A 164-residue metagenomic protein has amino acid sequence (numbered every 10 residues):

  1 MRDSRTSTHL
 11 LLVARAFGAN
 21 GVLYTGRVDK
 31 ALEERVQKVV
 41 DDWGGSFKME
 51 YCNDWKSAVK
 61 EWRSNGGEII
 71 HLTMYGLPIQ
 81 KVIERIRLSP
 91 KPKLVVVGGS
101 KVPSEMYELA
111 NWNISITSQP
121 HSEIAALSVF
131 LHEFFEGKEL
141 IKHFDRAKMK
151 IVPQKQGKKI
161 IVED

Functional and structural regions predicted by a protein language model:
M1-M74, F135-L140: RNA substrate-binding interface of SAM-dependent RNA methyltransferases
R2, V28, V102, Q119-S122: Glycine-/small-residue-rich active-site loops that bind phosphorylated ligands and cofactors
L10-V13, V39-D41, I86-L88, N111-W112 (+1 more regions): Short, solvent-exposed amphipathic alpha-helical segments in soluble enzyme and RNA/protein-processing domains
L32-E33, W55-V59, I79-Q80, P103-S104 (+1 more regions): Short, well-ordered alpha-helical microsegments
E33-K38, V82-E84, A126-L127: Short secondary-structure transition/capping segments
G76-I116: Long, charge-patterned amphipathic alpha-helical coiled-coil/hairpin "stalk" segments used as oligomerization
M106-K155: Structured adenosyl-cofactor binding patch, chiefly the S-adenosyl-L-methionine
K155-D164: Long, charged alpha-helical interface segments
